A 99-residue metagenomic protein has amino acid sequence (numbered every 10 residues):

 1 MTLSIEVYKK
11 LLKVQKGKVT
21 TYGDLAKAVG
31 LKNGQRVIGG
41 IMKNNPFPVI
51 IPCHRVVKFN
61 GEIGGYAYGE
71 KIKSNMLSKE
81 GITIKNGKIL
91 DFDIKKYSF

Functional and structural regions predicted by a protein language model:
M1-F99: Nucleic acid-binding interface residues in structured DNA/RNA-binding domains, emphasizing the DNA-engaging scaffolds
